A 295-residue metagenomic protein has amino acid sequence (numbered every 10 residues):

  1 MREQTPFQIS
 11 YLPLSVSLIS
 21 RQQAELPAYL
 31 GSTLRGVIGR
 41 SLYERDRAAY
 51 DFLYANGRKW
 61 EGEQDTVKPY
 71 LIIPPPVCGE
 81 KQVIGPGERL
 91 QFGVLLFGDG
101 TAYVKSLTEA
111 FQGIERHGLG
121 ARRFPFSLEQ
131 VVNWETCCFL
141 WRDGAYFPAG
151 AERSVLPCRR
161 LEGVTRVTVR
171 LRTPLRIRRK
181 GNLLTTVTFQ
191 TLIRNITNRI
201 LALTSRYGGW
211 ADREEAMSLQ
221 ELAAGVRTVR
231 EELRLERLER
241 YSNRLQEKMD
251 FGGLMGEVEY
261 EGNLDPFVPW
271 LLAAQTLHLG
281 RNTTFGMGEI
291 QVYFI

Functional and structural regions predicted by a protein language model:
M1-I295: RNA-interacting cores
